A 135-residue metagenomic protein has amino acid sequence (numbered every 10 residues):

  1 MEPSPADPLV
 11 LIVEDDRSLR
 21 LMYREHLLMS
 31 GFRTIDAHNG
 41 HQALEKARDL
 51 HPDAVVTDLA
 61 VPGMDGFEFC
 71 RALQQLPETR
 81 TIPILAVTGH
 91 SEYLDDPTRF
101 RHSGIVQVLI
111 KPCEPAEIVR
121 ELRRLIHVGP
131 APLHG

Functional and structural regions predicted by a protein language model:
E14: Conserved acidic carboxylate
L21-M29: Charged docking surfaces used in two-component/phosphorelay signaling
G31-H38, K46: Short hydrophobic/Thr-rich beta-strand motif most characteristic of the beta2 strand and flanking loop of CheY-like
L50-V56: Active-site beta3 strand of CheY-like receiver
D58, T88: Active-site residues of response regulator receiver
V61: Receiver (REC) domain active-site loop signature in two-component systems and cognate sites in sensor histidine kinases
C113-L122: C-terminal output helix
